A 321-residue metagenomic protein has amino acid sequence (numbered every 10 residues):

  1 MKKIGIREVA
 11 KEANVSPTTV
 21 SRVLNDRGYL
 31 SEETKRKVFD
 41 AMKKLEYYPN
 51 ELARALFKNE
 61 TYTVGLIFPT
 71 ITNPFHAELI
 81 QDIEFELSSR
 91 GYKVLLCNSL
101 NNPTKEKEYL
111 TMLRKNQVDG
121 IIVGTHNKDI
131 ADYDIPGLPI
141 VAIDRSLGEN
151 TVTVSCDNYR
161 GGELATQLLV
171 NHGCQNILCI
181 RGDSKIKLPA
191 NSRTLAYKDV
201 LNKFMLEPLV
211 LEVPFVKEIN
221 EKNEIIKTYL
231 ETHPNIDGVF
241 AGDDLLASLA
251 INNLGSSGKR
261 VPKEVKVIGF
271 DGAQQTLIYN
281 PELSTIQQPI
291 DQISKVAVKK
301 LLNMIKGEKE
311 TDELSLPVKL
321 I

Functional and structural regions predicted by a protein language model:
M1-T61: N-terminal helix-turn-helix DNA-binding module of bacterial transcription factors
K2-G5, K43-Q81, R90-Y92, L100 (+1 more regions): N-terminal helix-turn-helix/winged-helix DNA-binding helices and compositionally similar short basic alpha-helical
T19-R22, L56-T70, N176-D183: Short beta-strand segments enriched in small/hydrophobic residues
P69-E78, L96-T104, V154-L164, I180-I225 (+3 more regions): Hinge/beta->alpha junction and helix N-cap segments in small-molecule ligand-binding domains
F85-I130: Central regulatory/effector-binding core of bacterial HTH transcription factors
L110, V118-G124, L178-R181, H233-D243 (+1 more regions): Periplasmic-binding protein-like
G124-L164, L245, D271-L283: Flexible loop/hinge segments that line or gate small-molecule binding clefts
K227, H233-G238, G242-I321: Flexible loop/turn connectors
